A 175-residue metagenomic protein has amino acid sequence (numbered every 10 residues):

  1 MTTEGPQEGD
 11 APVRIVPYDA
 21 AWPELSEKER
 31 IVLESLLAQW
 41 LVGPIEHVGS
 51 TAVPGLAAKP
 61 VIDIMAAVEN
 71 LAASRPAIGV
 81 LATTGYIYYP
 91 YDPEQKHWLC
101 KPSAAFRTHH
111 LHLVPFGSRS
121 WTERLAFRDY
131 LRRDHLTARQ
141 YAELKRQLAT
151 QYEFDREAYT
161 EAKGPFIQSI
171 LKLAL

Functional and structural regions predicted by a protein language model:
M1-E46, Q168: Helical scaffold of the NTase/Pol beta-like nucleotidyltransferase catalytic core
A11-V13, P60-I64, R107-H109, F127: Short amphipathic alpha-helical segments
R14-W22, A66, A126-L131: Short histidine-centered catalytic/ligand-binding loop motif
V32-R75: Active-site nucleotide-donor binding segment shared across nucleotidyl transfer reactions
P76-T84: Short amphipathic alpha-helices in soluble, non-transmembrane regions that often serve as interface/regulatory elements
Y86-R119: Conserved catalytic core of two-metal-ion nucleotidyltransferases
R119-L175: Catalytic cores of NTP-dependent nucleotidyl/adenyl transfer enzymes across multiple folds
